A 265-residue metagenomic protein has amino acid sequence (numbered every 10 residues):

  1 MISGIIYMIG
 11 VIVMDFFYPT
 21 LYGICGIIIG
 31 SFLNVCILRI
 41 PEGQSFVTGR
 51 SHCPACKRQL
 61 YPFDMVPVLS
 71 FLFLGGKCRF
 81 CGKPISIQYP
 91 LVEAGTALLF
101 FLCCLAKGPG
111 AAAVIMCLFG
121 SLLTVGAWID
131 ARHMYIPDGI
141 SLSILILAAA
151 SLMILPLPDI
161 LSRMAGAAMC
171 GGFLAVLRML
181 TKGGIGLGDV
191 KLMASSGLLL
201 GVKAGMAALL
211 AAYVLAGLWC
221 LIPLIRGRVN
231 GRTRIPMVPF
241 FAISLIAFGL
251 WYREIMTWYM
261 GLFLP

Functional and structural regions predicted by a protein language model:
G4-N34, R178-G183, A194-P265: Alpha-helical transmembrane segments
F16, P62-D64, I87, P109-A111 (+1 more regions): Membrane-helix interface segments
P19, V92-G95: Replace "small metal-dependent catalytic modules" with "small catalytic or cofactor-binding modules
Y22, A113-C220, T257-P265: Functional transmembrane core segments of multi-pass inner-membrane proteins
S31-Q88, M237: Membrane-proximal soluble regions of multi-pass membrane proteins
F32, A94-A106, L147-S151: Membrane-embedded alpha-helical segments in integral membrane proteins
G43-Q44, R79-Y89, W128-L142, M179-K191 (+1 more regions): Interhelical loop and helix-boundary elements at the membrane-water interface of polytopic inner-membrane proteins
C103-I115: Transmembrane helix-loop-helix
